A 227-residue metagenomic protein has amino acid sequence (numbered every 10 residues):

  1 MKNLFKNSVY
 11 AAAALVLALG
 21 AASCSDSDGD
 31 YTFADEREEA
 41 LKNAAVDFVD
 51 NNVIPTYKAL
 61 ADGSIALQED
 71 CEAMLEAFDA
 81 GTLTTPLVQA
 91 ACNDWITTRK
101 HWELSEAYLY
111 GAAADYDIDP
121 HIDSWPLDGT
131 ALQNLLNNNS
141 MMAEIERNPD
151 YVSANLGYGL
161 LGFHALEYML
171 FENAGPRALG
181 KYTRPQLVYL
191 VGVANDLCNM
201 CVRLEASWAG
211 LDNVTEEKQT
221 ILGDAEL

Functional and structural regions predicted by a protein language model:
M1-A11: Bacterial N-terminal signal peptides that target proteins for export
Y10-A18: Hydrophobic helical h-region of N-terminal Sec-dependent signal peptides in bacterial secretory/periplasmic proteins
L19-S23: C-terminal motif of bacterial Sec signal peptides marking the signal peptidase cleavage site
S25-D28: Bacterial signal peptide processing site
D30-L227: Mature extracytoplasmic or organellar-lumen-exposed domains after removal of signal/transit peptides
